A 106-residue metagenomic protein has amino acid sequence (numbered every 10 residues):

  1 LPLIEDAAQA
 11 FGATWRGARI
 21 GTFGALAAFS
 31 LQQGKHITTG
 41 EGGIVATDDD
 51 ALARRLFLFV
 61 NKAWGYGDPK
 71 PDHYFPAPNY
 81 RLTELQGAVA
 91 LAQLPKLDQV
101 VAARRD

Functional and structural regions predicted by a protein language model:
L1: A short helix->loop->beta-strand "cap" motif at the edges of active sites that frequently abuts
D6: Glycine-centered flexible beta-alpha turn that most often forms the glycine-rich phosphate-binding loop
A10-R16, F23-D106: Active-site region of PLP-dependent enzymes
